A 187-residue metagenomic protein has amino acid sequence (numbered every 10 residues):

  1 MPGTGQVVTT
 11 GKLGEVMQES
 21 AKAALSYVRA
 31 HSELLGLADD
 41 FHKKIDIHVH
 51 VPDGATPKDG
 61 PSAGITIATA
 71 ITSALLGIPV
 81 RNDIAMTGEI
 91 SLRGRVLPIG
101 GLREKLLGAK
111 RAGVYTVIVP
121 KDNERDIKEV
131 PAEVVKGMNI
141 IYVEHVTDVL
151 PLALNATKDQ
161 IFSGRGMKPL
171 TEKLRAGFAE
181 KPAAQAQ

Functional and structural regions predicted by a protein language model:
M1-Q187: Peripheral, non-AAA+ core regions of ATP-driven protein-machinery
